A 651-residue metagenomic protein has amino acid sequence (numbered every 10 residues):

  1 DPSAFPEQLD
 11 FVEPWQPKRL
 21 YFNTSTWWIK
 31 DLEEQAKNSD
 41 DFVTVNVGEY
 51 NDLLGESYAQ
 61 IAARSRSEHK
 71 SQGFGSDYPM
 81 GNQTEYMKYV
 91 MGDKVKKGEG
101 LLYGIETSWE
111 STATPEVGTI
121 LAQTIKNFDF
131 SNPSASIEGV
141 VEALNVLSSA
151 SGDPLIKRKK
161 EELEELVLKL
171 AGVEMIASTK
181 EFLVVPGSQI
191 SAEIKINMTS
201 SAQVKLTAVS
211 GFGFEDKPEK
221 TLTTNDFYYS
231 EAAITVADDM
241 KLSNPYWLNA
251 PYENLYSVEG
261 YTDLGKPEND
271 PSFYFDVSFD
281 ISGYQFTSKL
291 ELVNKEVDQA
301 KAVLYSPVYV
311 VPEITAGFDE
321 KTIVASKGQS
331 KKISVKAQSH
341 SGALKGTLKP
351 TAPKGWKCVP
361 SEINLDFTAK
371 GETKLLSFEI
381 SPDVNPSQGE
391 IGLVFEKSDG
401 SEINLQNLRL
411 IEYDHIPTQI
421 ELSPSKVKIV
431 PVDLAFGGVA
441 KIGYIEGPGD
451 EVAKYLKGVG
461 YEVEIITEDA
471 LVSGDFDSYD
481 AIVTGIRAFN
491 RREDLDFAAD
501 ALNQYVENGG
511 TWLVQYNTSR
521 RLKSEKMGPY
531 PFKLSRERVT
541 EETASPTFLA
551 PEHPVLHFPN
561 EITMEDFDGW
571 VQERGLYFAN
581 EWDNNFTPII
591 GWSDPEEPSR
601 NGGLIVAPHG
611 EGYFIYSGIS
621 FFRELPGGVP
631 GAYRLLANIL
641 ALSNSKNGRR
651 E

Functional and structural regions predicted by a protein language model:
D1-E174: Metal-dependent de-N-acetylase/amidase catalytic core
W15-K18, N508-T511, G612: A short helix->loop->beta-strand "cap" motif at the edges of active sites that frequently abuts
T26-I29, G449-D450, A470-L471, R487-R491 (+3 more regions): Solvent-exposed loop/turn segments at secondary-structure junctions within structured extracellular/periplasmic domains
K180-S191, I196-F436: Long beta-sheet-rich domains in secretory-pathway and surface-associated proteins
L405-G485, R623, A641-E651: Aromatic-Pro/Gly-enriched surface loop or interdomain linker that acts as a lid/target-recognition segment
D480-G485, L513, F614-G618: Structural motif
T484-D568: A glycine-rich, often tryptophan-bearing local segment used as a flexible ligand/cofactor-contacting loop or short
S535-G628, N644-G648: Catalytic beta-strand/loop cores that center a nucleophilic Ser/Cys/Thr and support acyl-enzyme chemistry
